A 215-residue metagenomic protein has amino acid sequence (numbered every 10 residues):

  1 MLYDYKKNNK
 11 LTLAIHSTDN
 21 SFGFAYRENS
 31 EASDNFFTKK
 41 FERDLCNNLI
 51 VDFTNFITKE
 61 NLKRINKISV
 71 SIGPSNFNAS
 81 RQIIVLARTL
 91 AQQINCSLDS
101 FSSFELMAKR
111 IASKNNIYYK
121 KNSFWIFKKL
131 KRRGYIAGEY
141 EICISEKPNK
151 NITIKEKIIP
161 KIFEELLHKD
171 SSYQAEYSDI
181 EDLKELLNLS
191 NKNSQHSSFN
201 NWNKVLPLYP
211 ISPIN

Functional and structural regions predicted by a protein language model:
M1-S33, E42, N48, D99-N215: Oxyanion-binding and handling regions
F36-F41, S71-F77, Y177: A short glycine/serine-rich beta->alpha loop
T38-N55: N-terminal phosphate-binding loop and adjacent alpha-helix
F53-K67: Phosphate/pyrophosphate-binding loops at sites that engage ATP/ADP/AMP, CoA/4′-phosphopantetheine, polyphosphate
N55, R88, Q92, S113-N116: Short, well-ordered alpha-helices that flank and scaffold nucleotide-derived cofactor binding pockets
R64-I72, Y173-S178: Short glycine-rich phosphate-binding loop at a beta-alpha junction
K67-I72, N76-S103: DPxDG-like acidic metal-binding loop motif
